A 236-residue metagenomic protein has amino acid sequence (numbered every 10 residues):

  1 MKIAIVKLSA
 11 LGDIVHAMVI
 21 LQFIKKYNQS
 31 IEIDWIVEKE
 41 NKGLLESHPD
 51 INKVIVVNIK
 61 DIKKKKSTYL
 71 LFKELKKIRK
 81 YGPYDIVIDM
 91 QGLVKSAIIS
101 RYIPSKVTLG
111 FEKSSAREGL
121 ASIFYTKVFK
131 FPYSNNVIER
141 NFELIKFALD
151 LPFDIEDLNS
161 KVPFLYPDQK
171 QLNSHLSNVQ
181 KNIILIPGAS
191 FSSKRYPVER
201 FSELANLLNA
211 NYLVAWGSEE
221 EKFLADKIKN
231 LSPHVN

Functional and structural regions predicted by a protein language model:
M1-N236: Catalytic machinery of carbohydrate-active enzymes, primarily nucleotide-sugar-dependent glycosyltransferases
